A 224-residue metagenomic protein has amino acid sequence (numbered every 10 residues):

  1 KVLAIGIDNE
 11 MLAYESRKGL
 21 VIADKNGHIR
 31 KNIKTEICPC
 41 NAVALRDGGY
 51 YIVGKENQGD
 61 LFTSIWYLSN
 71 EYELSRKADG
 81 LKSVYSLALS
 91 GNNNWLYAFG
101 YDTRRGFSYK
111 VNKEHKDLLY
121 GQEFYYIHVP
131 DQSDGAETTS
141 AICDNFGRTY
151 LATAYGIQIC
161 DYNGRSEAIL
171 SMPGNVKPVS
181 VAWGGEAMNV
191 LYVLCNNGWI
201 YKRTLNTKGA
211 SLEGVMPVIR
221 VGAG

Functional and structural regions predicted by a protein language model:
K1-Y14, T35-F62, K77-W95, I127-A152 (+2 more regions): Beta-rich, blade/repeat-based domains predominating in secreted/periplasmic proteins but also intracellular
S16-R17, K55-N57, Y101-D102, V111 (+4 more regions): Short loop/turn segments immediately following the C-termini of beta-strands
G19-V21, T63-W66, R105-F107, G156-Q158 (+1 more regions): A short loop-to-beta-strand structural motif that recurs across blades of beta-propeller domains
I22-K25, R30, I65-E71: Surface-exposed loop/turn elements that mediate protein-protein interactions on large endomembrane-trafficking
A23-D24, S69, G100, Y109-N112 (+2 more regions): Structural recognition of the beta-propeller blade-terminating site
H28-K34, Y72-D79, Y120-Q132, R165-S171: A short beta-strand motif characteristic of beta-propeller blades
A88, N92-D102, Y109-K113: Glycine- and Gly-Pro-enriched alpha-helical subdomains that act as flexible, kink-prone "lid/hinge" or packing modules
S108-D117, T204-E213: Short loop/turn segments immediately following beta-strands, especially the blade-tip and inter-blade linker loops
